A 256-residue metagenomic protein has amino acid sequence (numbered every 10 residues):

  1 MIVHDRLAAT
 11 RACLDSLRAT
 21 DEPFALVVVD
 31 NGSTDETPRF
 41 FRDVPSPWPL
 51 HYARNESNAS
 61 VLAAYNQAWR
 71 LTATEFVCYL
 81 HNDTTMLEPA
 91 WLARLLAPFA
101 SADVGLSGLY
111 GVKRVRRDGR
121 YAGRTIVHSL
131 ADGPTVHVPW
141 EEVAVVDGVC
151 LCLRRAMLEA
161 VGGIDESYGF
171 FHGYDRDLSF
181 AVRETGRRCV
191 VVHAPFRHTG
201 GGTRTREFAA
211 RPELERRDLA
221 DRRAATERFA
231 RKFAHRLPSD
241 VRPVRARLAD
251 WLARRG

Functional and structural regions predicted by a protein language model:
D15-F24: Short, acidic, metal-binding catalytic loop of nucleotide-sugar glycosyltransferases
D30-R39, T85: A conserved acidic beta->alpha catalytic loop
N55-T72: Glycine-rich, basic loop-to-helix element that forms the pyrophosphate-binding segment of sugar-nucleotide handling
L62, G133-A156, F171: A recurrent flexible, glycine/aromatic-enriched loop bordering the glycosyltransferase active site that acts as
V77: Short aromatic/hydrophobic "clamp" motif used to bind/position activated sugar donors
T85, P89-A122: Conserved donor NDP-sugar-binding/catalytic core segment of glycosyltransferases
T85, V146-C150, E159-H198: Donor nucleotide-sugar recognition loop
V115, D177-G256: Active-site-adjacent helix/loop segment of glycosyltransferases that harbors family-specific signature motifs
